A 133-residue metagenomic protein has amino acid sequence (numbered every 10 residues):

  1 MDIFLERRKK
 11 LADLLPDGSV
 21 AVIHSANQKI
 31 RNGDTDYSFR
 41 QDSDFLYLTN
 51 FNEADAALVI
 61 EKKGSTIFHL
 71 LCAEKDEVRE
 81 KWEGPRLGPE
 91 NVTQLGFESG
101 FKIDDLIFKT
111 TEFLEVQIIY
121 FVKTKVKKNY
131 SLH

Functional and structural regions predicted by a protein language model:
M1-H133: A composition/biophysics-driven feature that prefers long, compositionally simple stretches
